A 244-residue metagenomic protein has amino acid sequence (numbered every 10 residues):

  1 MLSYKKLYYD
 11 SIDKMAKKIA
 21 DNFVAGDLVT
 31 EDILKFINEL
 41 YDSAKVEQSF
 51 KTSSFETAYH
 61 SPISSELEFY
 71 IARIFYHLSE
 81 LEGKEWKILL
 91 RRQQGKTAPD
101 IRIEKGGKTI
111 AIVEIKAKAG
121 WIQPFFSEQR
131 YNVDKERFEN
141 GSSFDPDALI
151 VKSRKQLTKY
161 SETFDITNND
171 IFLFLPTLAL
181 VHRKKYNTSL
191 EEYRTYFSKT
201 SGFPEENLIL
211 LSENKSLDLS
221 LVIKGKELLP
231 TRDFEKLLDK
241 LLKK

Functional and structural regions predicted by a protein language model:
M1-S79: Interdomain/boundary linker segments immediately adjacent to catalytic/signaling cores
E31, F50-F55, E85, L89 (+1 more regions): Short glycine-rich, low-complexity/disordered patches
Y76-R102: A short acidic/basic microdomain associated with nuclease active sites
S79-E85, K105-G107, D165, K199-N207 (+1 more regions): Exposed regions on extracellular, virion, or secretory-pathway luminal proteins
Q93, T97, G107, A111-V113 (+1 more regions): Long amphipathic alpha-helical segments
R102-I115, G120: Active-site beta-strand-loop-beta-strand hairpin of nuclease catalytic cores that positions key catalytic residues
A117-F203, L208-L210: Catalytic cores of nucleic-acid endonucleases
N187-K244: Non-catalytic C-terminal interaction segments of nucleic acid-processing enzymes
